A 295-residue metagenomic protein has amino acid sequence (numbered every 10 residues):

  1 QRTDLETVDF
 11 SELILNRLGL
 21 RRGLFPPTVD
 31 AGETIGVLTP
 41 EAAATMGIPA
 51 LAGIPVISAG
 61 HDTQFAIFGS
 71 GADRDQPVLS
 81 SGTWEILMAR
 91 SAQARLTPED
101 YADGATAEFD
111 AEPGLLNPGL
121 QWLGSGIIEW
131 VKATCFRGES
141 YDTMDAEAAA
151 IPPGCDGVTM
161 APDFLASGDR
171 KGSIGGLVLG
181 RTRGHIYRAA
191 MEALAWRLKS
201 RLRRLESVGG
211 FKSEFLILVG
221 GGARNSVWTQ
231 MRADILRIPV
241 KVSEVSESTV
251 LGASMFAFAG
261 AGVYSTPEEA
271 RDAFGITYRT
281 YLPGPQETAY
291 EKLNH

Functional and structural regions predicted by a protein language model:
Q1, G36, D75, I86 (+2 more regions): Short, acidic Gly/Pro/Ser/Thr-rich loop/turn segments
Q1, P27-E33, I54-Q64, L79-S81 (+3 more regions): Active-site nucleophile and cofactor-binding loops and adjacent substrate-binding regions of central metabolic enzymes
Q1-H61, I128, A166, Y187 (+1 more regions): Gly/Ser/Thr-rich active-site cleft segment
R17-G19, F68-G71, P77-S80, E108 (+2 more regions): A general structural signal for short secondary-structure junctions and capping/turn motifs
G23-L24, L51-I54, A72-Q76, S81-W84 (+3 more regions): Short coil/turn connectors at secondary-structure junctions
V37-E41, A66-I67, R204, V227-W228: Phosphate- and divalent-cation-binding pockets in alpha/beta enzyme and binding domains that engage nucleotide-derived
A43-Q93, A133, R137: Phosphate-binding/catalytic loop of phosphoryl-transfer enzymes
A89-H295: Glycine/Thr-rich phosphate-binding loops that ligate phosphate moieties of nucleotide and other phosphorylated ligands
